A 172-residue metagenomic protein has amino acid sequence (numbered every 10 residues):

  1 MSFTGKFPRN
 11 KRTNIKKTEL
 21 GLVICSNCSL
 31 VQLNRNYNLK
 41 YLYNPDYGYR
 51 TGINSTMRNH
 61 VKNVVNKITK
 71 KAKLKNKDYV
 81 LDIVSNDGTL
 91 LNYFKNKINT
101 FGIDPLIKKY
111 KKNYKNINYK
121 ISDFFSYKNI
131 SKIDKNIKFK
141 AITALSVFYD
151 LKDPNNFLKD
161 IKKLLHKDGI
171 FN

Functional and structural regions predicted by a protein language model:
M1-S55: N-terminal juxtadomain amphipathic helix that follows a signal peptide/anchor or precedes a small N-terminal auxiliary
K75-N86, F101: Conserved class I S-adenosyl-L-methionine
D87-K97: Conserved SAM-binding loop of SAM-dependent methyltransferases across substrates and taxa, primarily the Class I
L106-K108: Conserved SAM/SAH-binding beta-strand->alpha-helix loop
Y114-I130: Conserved SAM-binding strand-loop segment of SAM-dependent methyltransferases
K140-T143: A conserved beta-strand element that flanks and buttresses the S-adenosyl-L-methionine
L145-V147: Short catalytic micro-motifs in class I SAM-dependent methyltransferases
N155-I170: A short glycine-rich, Lys/Arg-flanked "PGG" loop and its adjoining helix->strand segment in the class I
